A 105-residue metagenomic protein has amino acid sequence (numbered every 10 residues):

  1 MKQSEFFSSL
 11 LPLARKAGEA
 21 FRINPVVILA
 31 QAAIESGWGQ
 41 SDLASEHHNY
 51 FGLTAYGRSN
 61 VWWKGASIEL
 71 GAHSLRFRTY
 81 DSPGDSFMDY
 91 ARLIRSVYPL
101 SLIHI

Functional and structural regions predicted by a protein language model:
M1-I103: Catalytic cores of secreted/periplasmic lytic hydrolases that degrade extracellular macromolecules
